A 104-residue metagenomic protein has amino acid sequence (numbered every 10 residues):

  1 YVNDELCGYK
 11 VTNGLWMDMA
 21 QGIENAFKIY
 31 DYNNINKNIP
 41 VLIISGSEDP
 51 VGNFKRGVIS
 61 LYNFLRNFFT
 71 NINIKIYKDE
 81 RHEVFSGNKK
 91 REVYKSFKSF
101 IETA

Functional and structural regions predicted by a protein language model:
Y1: Divalent metal-coordination and catalytic microenvironments
C7, V11-N33: Active-site nucleophile elbow and catalytic-triad environment of alpha/beta-hydrolase enzymes
D18-Q21, I59-S60, E92, S96-S99: Alpha-helical elements of Rossmann-like donor-binding domains used by nucleotide-donor carbohydrate transfer enzymes
A26, F68-A104: Catalytic active-site module of serine/aspartate enzymes centered on a nucleophile-bearing elbow/loop
Y32-K37, N67-F68: Short, conserved loop/helix-junction motifs that constitute active-site signature segments in enzyme catalytic cores
K37, I43-S45, D49: Short beta-strand/loop motif that positions the catalytic acidic residue of the alpha/beta-hydrolase fold
I44, V58-I59, I74-Y77: Structured catalytic core of nucleotide-sugar glycosyltransferases
P50-S60: Conserved alpha/beta-hydrolase "acid-adjacent" motif
